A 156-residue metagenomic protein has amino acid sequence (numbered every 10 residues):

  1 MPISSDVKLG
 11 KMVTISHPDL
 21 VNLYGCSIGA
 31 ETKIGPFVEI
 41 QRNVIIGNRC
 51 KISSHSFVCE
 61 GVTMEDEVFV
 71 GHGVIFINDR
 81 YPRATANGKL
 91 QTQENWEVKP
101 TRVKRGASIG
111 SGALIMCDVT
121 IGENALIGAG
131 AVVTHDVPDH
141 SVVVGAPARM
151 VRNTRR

Functional and structural regions predicted by a protein language model:
P2-S5, I15-V119, A146-P147, R152-R155: Flexible, glycine/small-residue-enriched loop-and-beta-strand segment within the central core of proteins
T120-D136, H140-V142: C-terminal/domain-terminus segments
